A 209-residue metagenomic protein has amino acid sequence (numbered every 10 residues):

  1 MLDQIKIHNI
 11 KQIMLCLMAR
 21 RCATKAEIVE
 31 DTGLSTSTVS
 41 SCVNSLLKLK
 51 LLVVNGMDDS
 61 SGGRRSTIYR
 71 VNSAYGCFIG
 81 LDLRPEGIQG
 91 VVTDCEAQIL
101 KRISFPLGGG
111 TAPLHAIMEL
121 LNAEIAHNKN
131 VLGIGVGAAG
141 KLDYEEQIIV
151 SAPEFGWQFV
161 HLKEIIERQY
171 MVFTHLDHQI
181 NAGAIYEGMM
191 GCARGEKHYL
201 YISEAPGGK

Functional and structural regions predicted by a protein language model:
M1-K25, V29-E30: Extreme N-terminal segment that seeds HTH/winged-HTH DNA-binding domains in transcriptional regulators
D3-I7, R21-A23, T38-S41, S45 (+1 more regions): Short glycine/proline-centered loop/turn elements that form peptide/ligand docking sites
L17, I28, V39-L52: Basic amphipathic alpha-helical segments that dock to polyanions
T24, V53-V54, D59, D143: Short beta-strand(s) of the beta-wing in winged-helix/HTH DNA-binding folds
V54-G76, H178-Y199: Conserved phosphate-binding catalytic cores of ATP/NTP-utilizing and phosphoryl-transfer enzymes
G63-L100, L200-K209: Gly/Thr-rich phosphate-binding beta-strand-loop-beta motif of the actin/hexokinase/Hsp70
I99, I103-N122, K129-H198: Glycine-rich phosphate-binding loop and adjoining helix at the ATP-binding site of ATP-dependent phosphoryl-transfer
